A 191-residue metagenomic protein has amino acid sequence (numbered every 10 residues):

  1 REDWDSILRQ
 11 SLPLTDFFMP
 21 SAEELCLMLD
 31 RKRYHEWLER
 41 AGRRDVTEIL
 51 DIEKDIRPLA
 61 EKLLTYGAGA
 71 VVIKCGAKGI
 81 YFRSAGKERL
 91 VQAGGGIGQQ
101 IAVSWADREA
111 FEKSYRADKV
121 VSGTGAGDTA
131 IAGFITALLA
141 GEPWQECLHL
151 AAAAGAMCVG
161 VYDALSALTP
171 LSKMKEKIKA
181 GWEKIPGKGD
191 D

Functional and structural regions predicted by a protein language model:
R1-D3: Short gly/ser/thr-rich secondary-structure transition/capping motifs
D5, Q10, L29-D191: Conserved phosphate-binding/catalytic region of the ribokinase-like
D16-F17, G69: Receiver (REC) domain switch/active-site residues of two-component response regulators
L25-C26: A generic structural signal for short hydrophobic patches within well-formed alpha-helices
